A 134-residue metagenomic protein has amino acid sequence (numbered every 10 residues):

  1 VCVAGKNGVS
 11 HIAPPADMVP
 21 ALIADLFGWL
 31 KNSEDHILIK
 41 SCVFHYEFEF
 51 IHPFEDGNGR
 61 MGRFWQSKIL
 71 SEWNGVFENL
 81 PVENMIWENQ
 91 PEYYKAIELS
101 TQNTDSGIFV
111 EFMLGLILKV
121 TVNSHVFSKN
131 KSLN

Functional and structural regions predicted by a protein language model:
V1-N134: FIC/Doc superfamily catalytic core
